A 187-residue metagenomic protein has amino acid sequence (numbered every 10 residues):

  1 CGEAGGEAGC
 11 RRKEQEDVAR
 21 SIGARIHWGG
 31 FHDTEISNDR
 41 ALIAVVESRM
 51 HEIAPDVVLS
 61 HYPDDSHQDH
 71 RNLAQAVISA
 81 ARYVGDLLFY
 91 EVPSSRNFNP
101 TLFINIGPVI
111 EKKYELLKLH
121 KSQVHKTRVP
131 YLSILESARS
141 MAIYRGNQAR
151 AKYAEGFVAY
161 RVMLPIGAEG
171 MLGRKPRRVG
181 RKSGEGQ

Functional and structural regions predicted by a protein language model:
C1-A54, R82-Y83, V158-A159, G170-R178 (+1 more regions): Active-site rim/loop-helix segments in enzyme catalytic domains that contact anionic ligands
C1-G6, H32-I36, Y62-H67, Q123-R128: Short histidine/acidic/glycine/proline-rich micro-motifs that form metal- and phosphate-coordinating active-site loops
E7, D69, V109: Short acidic-hydrophobic sequence patches enriched in Asp/Glu that either
K13-D17, A41-S48, N72-A76, K112 (+1 more regions): Alpha-helical elements of Rossmann-like donor-binding domains used by nucleotide-donor carbohydrate transfer enzymes
V18, I22, V84, V92-Q187: The feature marks non-catalytic terminal segments
A24-I53, V57-F103: Internal alpha/beta domain cores that form substrate/cofactor-binding pockets in large enzymes and binding proteins
